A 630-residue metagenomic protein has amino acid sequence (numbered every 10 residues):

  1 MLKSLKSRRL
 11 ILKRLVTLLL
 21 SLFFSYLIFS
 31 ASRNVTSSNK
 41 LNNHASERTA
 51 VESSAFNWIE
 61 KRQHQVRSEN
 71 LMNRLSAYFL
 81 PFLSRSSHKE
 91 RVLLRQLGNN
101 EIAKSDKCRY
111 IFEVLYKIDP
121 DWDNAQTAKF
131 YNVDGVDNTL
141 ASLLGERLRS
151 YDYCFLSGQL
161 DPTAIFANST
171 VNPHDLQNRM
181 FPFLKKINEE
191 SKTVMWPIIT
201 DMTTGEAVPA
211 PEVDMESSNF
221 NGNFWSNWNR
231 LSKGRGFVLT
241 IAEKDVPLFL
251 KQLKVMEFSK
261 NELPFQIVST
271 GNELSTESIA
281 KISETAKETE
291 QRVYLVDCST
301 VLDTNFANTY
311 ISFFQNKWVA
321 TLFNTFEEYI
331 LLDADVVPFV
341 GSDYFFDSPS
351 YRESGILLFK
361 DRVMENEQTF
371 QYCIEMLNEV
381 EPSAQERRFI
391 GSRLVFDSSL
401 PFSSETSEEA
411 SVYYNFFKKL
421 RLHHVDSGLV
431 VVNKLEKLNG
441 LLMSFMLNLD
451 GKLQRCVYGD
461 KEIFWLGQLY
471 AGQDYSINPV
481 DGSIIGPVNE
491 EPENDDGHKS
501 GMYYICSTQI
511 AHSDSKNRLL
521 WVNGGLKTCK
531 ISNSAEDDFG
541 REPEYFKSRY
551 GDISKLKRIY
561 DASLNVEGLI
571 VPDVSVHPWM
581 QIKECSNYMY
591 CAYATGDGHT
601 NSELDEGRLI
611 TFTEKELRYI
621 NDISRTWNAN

Functional and structural regions predicted by a protein language model:
M1-S7: N-terminal Lys/Arg-rich, disordered targeting/topogenic segments
R8-N630: Glycosyltransferase catalytic domains, chiefly GT-A lineage
